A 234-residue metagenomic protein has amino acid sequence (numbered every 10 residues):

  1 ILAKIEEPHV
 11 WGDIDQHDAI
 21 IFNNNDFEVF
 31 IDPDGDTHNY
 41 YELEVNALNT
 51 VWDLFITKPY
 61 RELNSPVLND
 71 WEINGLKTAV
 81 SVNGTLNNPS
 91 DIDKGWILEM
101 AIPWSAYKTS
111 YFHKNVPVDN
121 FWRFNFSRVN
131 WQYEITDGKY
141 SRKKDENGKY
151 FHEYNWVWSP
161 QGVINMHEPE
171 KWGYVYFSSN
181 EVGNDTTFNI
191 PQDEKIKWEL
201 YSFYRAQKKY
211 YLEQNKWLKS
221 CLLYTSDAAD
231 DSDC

Functional and structural regions predicted by a protein language model:
I1-Y204: Structural preference for beta-rich elements and adjacent junctions enriched in aromatics
A19, S220-C221: Glycine-rich, phosphate-binding/catalytic loops in enzymes
A206-S220: Alpha-helix exit/C-cap motif
Y224-D231: Conserved small/polar residues in nucleotide/adenosyl-binding loops
C234: CBM-like carbohydrate-recognition segments
